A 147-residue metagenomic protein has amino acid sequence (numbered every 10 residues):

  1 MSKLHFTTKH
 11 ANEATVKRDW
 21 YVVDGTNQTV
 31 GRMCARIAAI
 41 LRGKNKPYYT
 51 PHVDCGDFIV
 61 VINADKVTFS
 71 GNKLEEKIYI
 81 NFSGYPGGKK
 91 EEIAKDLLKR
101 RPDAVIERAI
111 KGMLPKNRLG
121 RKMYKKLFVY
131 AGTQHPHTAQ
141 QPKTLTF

Functional and structural regions predicted by a protein language model:
M1-E107, R118, P136-F147: Ribosome large-subunit tunnel/peptidyl-transferase-proximal elements
P115-Y130: C-terminal structural segments of small proteins and small subunits
V129-H137: Short, highly charged C-terminal tails/helix-capping segments
